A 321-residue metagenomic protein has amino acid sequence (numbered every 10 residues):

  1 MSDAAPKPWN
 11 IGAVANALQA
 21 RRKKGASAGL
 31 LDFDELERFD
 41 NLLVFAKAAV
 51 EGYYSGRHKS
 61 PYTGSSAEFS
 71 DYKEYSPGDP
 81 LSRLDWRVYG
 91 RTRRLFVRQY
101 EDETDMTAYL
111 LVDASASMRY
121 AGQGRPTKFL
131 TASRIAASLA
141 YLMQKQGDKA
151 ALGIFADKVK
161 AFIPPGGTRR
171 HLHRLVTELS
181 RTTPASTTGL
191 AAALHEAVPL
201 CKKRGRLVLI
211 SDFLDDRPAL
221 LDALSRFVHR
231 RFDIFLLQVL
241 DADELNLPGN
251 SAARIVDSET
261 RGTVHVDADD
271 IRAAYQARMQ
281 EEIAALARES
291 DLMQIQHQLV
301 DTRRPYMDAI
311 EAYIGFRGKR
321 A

Functional and structural regions predicted by a protein language model:
S2-A4, L194-V198, K202, R206-I210 (+3 more regions): C-terminal functional segments of enzyme domains
S2-G167, R206-I210, D216-P218, D222 (+4 more regions): An amphipathic, basic-hydrophobic helix/alpha-beta surface used to engage anionic, phosphate-rich ligands or surfaces
F162-T177, G315-F316: Short, electropositive alpha-helical surface patch
H171-G205, R217-A219, L240-D241: Von Willebrand factor
L237-A252: Redox- and metal-dependent alpha/beta enzyme cores, enriched for Fe-S-associated oxidoreductases and cofactor-handling
P248-A274: Acidic, Ser/Thr-rich peripheral helices and adjacent loops at domain boundaries
A285-R317: Conserved, well-ordered alpha-helix/loop/beta-strand core segments that scaffold catalytic motifs
